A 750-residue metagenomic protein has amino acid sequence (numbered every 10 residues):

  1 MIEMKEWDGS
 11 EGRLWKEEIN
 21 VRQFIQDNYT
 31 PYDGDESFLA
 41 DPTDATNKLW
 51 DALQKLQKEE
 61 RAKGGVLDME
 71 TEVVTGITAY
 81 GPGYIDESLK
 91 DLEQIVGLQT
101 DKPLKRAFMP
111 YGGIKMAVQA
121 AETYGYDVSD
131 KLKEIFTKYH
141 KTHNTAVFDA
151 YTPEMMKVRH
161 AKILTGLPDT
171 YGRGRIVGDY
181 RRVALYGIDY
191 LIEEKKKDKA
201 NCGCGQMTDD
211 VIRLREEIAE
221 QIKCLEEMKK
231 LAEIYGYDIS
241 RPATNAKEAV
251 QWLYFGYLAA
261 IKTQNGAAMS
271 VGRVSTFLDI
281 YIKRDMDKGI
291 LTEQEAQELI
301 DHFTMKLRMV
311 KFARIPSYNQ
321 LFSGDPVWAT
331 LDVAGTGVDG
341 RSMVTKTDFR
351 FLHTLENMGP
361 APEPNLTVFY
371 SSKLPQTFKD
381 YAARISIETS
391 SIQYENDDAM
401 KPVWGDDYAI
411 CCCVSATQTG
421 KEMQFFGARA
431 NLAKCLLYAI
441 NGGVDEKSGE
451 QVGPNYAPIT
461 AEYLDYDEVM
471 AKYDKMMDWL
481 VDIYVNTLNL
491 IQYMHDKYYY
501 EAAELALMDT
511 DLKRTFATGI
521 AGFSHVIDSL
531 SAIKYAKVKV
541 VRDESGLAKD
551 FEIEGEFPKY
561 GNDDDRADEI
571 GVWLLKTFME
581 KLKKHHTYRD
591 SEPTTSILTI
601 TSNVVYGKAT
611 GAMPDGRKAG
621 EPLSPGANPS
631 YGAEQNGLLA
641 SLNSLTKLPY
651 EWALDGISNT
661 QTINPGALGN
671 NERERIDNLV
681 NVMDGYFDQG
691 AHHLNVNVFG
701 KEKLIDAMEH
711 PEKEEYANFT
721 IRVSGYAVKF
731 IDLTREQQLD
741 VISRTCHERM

Functional and structural regions predicted by a protein language model:
I2-M750: Conserved catalytic cores of very large enzyme subunits
